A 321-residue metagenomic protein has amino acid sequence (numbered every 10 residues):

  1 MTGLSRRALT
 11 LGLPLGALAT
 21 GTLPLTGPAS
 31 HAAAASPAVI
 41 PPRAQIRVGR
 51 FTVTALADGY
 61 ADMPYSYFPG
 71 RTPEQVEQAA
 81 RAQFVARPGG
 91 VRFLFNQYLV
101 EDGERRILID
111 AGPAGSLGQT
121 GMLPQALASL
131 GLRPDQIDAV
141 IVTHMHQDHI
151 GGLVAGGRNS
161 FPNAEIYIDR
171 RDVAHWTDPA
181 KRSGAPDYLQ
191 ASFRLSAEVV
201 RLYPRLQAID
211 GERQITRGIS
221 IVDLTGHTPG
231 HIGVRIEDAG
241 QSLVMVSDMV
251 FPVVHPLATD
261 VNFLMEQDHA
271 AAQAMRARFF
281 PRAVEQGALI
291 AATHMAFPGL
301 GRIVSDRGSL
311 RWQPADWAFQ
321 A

Functional and structural regions predicted by a protein language model:
T2-L4, A8-H31: N-terminal export signals
G3, G233, A239-A321: Cap/insert and terminal regions of metallo-dependent hydrolase folds
A33, A128, L132, I168-D223 (+2 more regions): Metallo-beta-lactamase
P42-L130, G233-P252: Conserved beta-strand hairpin/beta-sheet module of binuclear metal-dependent hydrolase folds, prominently
R50, V100, D110, I137 (+6 more regions): Divalent metal-coordination and catalytic microenvironments
D58-G59, A111-A114, M145, R171-D172 (+3 more regions): Active-site metal-binding loops of divalent metal-dependent hydrolases
Q97, G118-Y167: Active-site metal-binding motif and surrounding structural segment of the metallo-beta-lactamase
V140-I150, L224-H231, A291-F297: Histidine-centered catalytic micro-motifs
